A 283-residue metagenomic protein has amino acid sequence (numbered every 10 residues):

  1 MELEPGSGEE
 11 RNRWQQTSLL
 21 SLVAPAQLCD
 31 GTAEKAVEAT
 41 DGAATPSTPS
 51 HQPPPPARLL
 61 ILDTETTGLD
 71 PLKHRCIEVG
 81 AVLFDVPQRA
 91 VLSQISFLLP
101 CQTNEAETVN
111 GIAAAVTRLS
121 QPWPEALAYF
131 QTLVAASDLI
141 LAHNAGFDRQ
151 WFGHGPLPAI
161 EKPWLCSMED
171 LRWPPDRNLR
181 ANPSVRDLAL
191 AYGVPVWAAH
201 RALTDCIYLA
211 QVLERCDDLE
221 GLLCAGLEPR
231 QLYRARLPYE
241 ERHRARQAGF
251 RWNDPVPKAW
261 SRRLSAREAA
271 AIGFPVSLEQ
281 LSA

Functional and structural regions predicted by a protein language model:
E2-S50, V212-A283: Acidic two-metal-ion nuclease catalytic site recognized across multiple nuclease folds, prominently DnaQ/RNase D-T
R11-K162, N178, N182-H200, A248: Conserved non-catalytic scaffold segment of RNase H-like nuclease domains
A126, Y208-L209, L264: Short Asp/Glu-rich motifs
I160-W173: Conserved beta-strand -> loop -> alpha-helix junction used to position metal-binding or nucleic-acid-contacting
R201-E214: Acidic, divalent-metal-coordinating active-site segment for phosphoryl/phosphodiester hydrolysis, typified by short
